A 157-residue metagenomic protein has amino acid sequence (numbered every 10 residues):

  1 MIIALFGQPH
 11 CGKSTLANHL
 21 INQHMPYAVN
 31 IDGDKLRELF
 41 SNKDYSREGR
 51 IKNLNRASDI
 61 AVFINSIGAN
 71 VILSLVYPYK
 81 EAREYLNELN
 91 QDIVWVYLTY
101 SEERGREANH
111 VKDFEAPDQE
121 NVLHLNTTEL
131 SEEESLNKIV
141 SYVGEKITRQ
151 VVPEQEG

Functional and structural regions predicted by a protein language model:
I2: Walker A (P-loop) ATP-phosphate-binding motif of ABC ATPase nucleotide-binding domains
L5: Hydrophobic anchor at the beta1->P-loop junction of P-loop NTPases
Q8: P-loop (Walker A) phosphate-binding loop of NTP-binding proteins
C11-V62, S66: Conserved substrate/cofactor phosphate-moiety recognition/catalytic segment in nucleotide-dependent phosphotransferases
H24, L89-Q91, D118-E120: Short, structured coil segments at secondary-structure junctions
A28-N30, I93-Y97, V122-H124: Conserved beta-strand scaffold positions in the cores of enzyme catalytic domains, especially in NTP/NDP-utilizing
R47-Q91, Y97-E102: Glycine-rich phosphate-binding loop used to anchor ATP phosphates in small-molecule kinases, encompassing both
T99-G157: Small-molecule kinase domains that catalyze NTP-dependent phosphoryl transfer to phosphate-bearing small molecules
